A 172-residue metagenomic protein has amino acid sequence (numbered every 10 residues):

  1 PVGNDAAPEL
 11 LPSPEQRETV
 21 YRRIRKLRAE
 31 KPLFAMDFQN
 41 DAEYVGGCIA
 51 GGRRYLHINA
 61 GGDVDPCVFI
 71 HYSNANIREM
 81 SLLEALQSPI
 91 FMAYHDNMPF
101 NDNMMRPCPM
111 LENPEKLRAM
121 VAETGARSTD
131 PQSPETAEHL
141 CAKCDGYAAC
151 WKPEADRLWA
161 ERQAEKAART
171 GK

Functional and structural regions predicted by a protein language model:
P1-G47, G51, A60-G61, D65 (+1 more regions): Radical SAM enzyme [4Fe-4S]-AdoMet core and its adjacent flexible, acidic and glycine-rich loops/tails across
F69-K172: Flexible mid-to-C-terminal extensions adjoining Fe-S/redox cofactors in radical SAM and related proteins
